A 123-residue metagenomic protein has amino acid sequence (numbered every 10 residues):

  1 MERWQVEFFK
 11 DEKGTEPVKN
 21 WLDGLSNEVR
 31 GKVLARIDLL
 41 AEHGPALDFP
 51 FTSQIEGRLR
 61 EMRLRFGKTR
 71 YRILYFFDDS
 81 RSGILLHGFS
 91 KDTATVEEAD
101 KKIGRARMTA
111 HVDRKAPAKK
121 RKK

Functional and structural regions predicted by a protein language model:
M1-R70, D79-G83, S90-K123: Basic, Lys/Arg-enriched alpha-helical interface segments
